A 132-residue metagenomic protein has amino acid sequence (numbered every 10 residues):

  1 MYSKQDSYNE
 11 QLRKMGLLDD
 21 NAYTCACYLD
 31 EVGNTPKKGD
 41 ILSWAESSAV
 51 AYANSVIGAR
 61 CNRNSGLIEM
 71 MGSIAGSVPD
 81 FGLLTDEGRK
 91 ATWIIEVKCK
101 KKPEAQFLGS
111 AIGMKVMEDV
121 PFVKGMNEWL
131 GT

Functional and structural regions predicted by a protein language model:
M1-T132: Non-transmembrane, aqueous-exposed alpha-helical and coiled segments at domain scale
